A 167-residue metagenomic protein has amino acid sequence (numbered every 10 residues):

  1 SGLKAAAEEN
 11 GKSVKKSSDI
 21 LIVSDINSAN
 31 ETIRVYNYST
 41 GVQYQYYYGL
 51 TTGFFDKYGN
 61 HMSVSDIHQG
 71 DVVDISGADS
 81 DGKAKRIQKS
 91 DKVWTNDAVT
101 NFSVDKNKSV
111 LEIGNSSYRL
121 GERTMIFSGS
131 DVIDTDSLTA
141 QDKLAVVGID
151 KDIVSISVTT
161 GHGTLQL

Functional and structural regions predicted by a protein language model:
S1-L50, F55-E122, F127-L167: Short, flexible, surface-exposed loop segments at domain boundaries
